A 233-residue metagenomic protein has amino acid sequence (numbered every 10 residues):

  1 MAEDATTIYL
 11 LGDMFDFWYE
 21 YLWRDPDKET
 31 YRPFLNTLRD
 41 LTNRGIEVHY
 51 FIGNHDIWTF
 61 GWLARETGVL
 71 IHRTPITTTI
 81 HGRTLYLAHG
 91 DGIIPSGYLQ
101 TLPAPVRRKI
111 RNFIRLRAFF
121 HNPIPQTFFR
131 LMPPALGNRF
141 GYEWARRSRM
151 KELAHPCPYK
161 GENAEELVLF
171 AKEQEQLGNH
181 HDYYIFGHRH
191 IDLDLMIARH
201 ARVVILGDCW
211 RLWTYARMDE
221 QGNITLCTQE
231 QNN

Functional and structural regions predicted by a protein language model:
M1-I80: Core catalytic region of metal-dependent phosphoesterases/phosphodiesterases, especially metallo-beta-lactamase-like
Y9, Y19-Y21, Y31, Y50 (+6 more regions): Sequence-level detector for tyrosine residue identity
L10-M14, N43-H49, L85-H89, R107 (+3 more regions): Low-complexity, flexible helical/coil segments
G12-F17, L35-D40, V48-H55, R146-E152 (+3 more regions): Generic detector of short, locally flexible boundary/turn motifs and exposed helical patches
E66-T74, Y86, D91, S96-R107 (+1 more regions): Conserved beta-sheet core of the metallophosphoesterase superfamily
G90-L169: Active-site-proximal loop/helix segment associated with metal-binding centers of metalloenzymes
